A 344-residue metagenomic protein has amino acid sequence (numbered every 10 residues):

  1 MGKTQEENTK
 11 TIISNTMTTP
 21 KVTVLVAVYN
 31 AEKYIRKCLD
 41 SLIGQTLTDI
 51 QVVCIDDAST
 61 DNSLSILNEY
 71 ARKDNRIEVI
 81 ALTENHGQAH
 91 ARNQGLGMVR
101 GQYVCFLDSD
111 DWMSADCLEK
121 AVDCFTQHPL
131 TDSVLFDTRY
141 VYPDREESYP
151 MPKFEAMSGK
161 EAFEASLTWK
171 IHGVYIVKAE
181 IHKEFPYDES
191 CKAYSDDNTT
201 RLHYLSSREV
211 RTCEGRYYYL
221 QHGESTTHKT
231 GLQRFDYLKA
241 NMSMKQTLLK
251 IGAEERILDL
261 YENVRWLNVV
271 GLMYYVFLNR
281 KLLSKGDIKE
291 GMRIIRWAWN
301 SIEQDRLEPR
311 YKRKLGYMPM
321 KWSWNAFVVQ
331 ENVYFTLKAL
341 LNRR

Functional and structural regions predicted by a protein language model:
N30-G44: Short, well-formed alpha-helical segments that are part of the catalytic scaffolds of diverse glycosyltransferases
S41, D56-I66, E84: A conserved acidic beta->alpha catalytic loop
D49-A58, E78-L82, S109: Short beta-strand/loop segment that forms part of the nucleotide-sugar
L82-V99, F106, K120: Glycine-rich, basic loop-to-helix element that forms the pyrophosphate-binding segment of sugar-nucleotide handling
S114-P186: Flexible acidic/His/Gly-enriched loops in nucleotide-sugar-dependent glycosyltransferase catalytic domains
G159-R234: Conserved nucleotide-sugar donor-binding catalytic segment
G215-H222, K229-R256, N268-E303: Catalytic core of nucleotide-sugar-dependent glycosyltransferases
K281-R344: Membrane-interface aromatic/basic loop that binds lipid-linked glycans or pyrophosphate carriers, typified by
